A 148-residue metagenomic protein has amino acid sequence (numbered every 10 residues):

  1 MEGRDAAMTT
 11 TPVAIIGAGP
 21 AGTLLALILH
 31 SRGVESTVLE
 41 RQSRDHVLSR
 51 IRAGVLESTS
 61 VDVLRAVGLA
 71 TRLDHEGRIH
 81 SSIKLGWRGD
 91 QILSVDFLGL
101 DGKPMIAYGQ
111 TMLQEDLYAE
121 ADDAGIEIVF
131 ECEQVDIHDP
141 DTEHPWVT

Functional and structural regions predicted by a protein language model:
M1-A7: Short, Lys/Arg-enriched N-terminal segments with co-localized hydrophobic residues within the first ~10-30 amino acids
T11-V38: N-terminal Rossmann-like FAD-binding beta1-loop-alpha1 element of flavoenzymes
I16, G109, F130-E131: A secondary-structure boundary/capping signal
H30-R52: Glycine-rich FAD pyrophosphate-binding loop
E35, A70, E127: Residue-level detector of anion-binding/catalytic polar loops
L48-R52, E57-A124, H138-D141: Active-site-adjacent segment of FAD-dependent monooxygenases/related oxidoreductases
K84, W146-T148: Residue-level detector of beta-strand face positions
F130-P145: A conserved short coil-to-beta-strand element within the FAD-binding core of flavoproteins
